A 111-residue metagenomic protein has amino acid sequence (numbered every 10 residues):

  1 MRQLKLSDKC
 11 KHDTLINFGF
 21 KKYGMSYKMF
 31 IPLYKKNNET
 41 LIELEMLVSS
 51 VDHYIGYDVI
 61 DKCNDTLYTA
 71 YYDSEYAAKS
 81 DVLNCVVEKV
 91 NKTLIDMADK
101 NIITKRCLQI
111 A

Functional and structural regions predicted by a protein language model:
R2-K5, K21-K22, K35, K105-R106: Arginine residue identity/basic-tract feature
R2-Q3, D52-A111: Intrinsically disordered, low-complexity regulatory regions enriched in serine/threonine/proline and acidic residues
D8-K9, V90: Generic non-transmembrane alpha-helix signal with a bias for helix starts/N-cap capping motifs
K9-D52: Ser/Thr-rich, low-complexity intrinsically disordered terminal regions
